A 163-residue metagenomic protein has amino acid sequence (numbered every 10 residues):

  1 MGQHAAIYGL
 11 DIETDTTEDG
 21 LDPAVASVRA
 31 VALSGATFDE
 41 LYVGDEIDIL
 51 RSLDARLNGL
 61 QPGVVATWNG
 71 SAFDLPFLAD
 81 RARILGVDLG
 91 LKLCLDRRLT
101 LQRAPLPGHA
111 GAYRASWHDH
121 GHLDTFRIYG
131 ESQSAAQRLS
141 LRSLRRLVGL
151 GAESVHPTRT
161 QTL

Functional and structural regions predicted by a protein language model:
M1-A66: Conserved RNase H-like, two-metal-ion catalytic cores of nucleic-acid enzymes
D11, D124, R145: A residue-level signal for conserved active-site and pocket-lining positions in enzyme catalytic cores
T14-T17, T37, T67, T100 (+2 more regions): Residue-identity detector for threonine
T17-D19, P76, E131-Q133, L139 (+1 more regions): Short helix/loop capping segments that flank catalytic or ligand/cofactor-binding pockets
S27-A30, I84-G86, L141-V148: Short, low-complexity, polar/charged sequence segments that are solvent-exposed and flexible
L33-G35, G90-L93, L147-G149: Glycine-rich loops and low-complexity Gly/Arg-rich segments that provide flexible linkers or classic glycine-based
D39-A136: Conserved DEDDh/DEDDy metal-dependent 3′-5′ exonuclease domain
A136-Q137, L141-L163: C-terminal or mid-to-C-terminal helical accessory/interaction module adjacent to the motor/catalytic core
